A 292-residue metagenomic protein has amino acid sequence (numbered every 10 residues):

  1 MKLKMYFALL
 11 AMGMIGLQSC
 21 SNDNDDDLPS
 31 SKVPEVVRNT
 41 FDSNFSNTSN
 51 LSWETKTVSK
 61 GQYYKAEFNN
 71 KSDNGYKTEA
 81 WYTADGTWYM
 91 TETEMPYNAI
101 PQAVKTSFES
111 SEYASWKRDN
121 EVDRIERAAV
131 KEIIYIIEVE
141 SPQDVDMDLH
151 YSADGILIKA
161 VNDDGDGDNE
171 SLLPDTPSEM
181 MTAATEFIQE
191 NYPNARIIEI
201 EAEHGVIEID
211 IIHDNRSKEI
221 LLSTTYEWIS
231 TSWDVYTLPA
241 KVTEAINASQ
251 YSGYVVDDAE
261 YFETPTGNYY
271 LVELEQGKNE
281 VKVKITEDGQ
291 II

Functional and structural regions predicted by a protein language model:
K2-S49, D164-S171: Bacterial Sec-dependent N-terminal signal peptides
E35-D85: Post-signal-peptide N-terminal segment of Sec-exported extracytoplasmic proteins
S49-N70, K117-I137, R196-D210, V255-L271: A cross-family detector of function-defining hotspots
G75-T91, V145-D164, R216-S230, N279-I292: A short, surface-exposed beta-strand/turn
A84-K117, T224-G253: Long, charged/polar, surface-exposed segments that mediate recognition or autoinhibition
D119-L149, L157-V161, E244-N247, S252-I291: Extracytoplasmic electrostatic interaction patches
G165-M180, A184, Q189: Surface-exposed beta-loop interaction hotspot
